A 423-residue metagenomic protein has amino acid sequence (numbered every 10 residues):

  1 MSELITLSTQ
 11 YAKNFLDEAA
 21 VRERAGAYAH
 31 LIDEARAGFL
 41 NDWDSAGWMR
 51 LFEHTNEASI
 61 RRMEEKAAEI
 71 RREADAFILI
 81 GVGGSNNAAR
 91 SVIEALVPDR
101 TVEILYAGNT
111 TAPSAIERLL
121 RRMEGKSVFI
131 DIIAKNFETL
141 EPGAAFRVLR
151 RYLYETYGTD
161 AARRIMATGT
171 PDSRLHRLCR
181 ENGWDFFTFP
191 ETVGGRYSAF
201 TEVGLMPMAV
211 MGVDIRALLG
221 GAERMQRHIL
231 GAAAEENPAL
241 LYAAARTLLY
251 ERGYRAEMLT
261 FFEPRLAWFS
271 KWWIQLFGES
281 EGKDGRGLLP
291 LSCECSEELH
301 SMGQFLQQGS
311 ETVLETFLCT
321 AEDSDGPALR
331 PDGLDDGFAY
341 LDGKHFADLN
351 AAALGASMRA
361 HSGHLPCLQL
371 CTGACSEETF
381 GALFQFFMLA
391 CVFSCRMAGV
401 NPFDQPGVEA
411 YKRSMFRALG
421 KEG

Functional and structural regions predicted by a protein language model:
M1-A68, D332-Y340: Extended, charge-enriched "interface" segments that sit outside catalytic cores
D42-W43, R62-D75, R118-V128, A245-R255 (+2 more regions): Glycine-rich phosphate/diphosphate-binding loops that line cofactor/substrate pockets in enzymes
F52, V213-R216, I229-A356: Acidic catalytic cores of enzymes that act on phosphate-bearing nucleotides/polynucleotides
N56, Y106-N109, K135, T139 (+10 more regions): Hydrophobic alpha-helical scaffolding
A68-A232, R413: Glycine-rich phosphate-binding loops that contact phosphosugars or nucleotide phosphates
S85-A88, P113-A115, E138-E141, S173-H176 (+6 more regions): Flexible loop/turn segments at secondary-structure boundaries
E94-E103, Y152, L276-G287, A360-H364: Short helix-loop-beta junction
V400-G423: C-terminal amphipathic alpha-helical interaction region
